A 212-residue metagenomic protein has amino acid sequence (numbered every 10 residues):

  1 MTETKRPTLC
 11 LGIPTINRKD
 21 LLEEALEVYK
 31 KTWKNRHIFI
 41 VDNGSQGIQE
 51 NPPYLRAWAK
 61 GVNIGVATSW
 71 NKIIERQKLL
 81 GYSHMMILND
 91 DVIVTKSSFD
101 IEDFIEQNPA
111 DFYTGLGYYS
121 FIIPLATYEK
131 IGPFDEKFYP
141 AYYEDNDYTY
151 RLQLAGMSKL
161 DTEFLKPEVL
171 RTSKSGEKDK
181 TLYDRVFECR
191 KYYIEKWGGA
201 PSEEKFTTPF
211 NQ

Functional and structural regions predicted by a protein language model:
M1-E27: N-proximal low-complexity "stem/linker" segments adjacent to membrane-targeting elements
E27-R36: Short, acidic, metal-binding catalytic loop of nucleotide-sugar glycosyltransferases
N35-S45, W58-K60: Short beta-strand/loop segment that forms part of the nucleotide-sugar
I40-N51, D91-I93: A conserved acidic beta->alpha catalytic loop
K60-Q77: Glycine-rich, basic loop-to-helix element that forms the pyrophosphate-binding segment of sugar-nucleotide handling
Y82-I93: Short beta-strand-to-loop acidic/aromatic patch adjacent to the donor-nucleotide binding site
S97-T114: Conserved donor-nucleotide/metal-binding helix-loop-beta segment in metal-dependent transferases, i.e., the alpha-helix
P140-Q212: C-terminal catalytic/acceptor-binding lobe
